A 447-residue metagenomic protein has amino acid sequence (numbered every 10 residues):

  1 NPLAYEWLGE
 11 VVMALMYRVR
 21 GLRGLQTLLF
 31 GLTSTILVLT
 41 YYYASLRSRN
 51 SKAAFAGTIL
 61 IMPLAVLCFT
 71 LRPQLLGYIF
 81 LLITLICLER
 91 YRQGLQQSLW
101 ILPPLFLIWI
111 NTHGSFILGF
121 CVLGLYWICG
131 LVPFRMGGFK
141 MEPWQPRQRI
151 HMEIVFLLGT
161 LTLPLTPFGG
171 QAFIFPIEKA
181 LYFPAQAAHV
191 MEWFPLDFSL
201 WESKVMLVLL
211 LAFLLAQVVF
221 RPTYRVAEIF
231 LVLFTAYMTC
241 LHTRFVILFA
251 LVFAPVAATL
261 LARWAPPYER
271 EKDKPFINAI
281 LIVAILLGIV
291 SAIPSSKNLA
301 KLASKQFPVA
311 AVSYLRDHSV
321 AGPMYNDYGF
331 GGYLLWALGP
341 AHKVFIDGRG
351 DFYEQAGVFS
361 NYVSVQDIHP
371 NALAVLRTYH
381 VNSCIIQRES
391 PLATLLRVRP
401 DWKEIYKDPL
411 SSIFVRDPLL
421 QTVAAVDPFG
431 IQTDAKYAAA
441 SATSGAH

Functional and structural regions predicted by a protein language model:
T27-R47: Transmembrane-helix motifs of polytopic, lipid-linked glycan transferases
T40-L64: Transmembrane-helix signature of polytopic, membrane-embedded enzymes that assemble or transfer cell-envelope glycans
I61-A65, I86-C87, L99-G114, L158-L163 (+1 more regions): Membrane-interface alpha helices of multi-pass inner-membrane proteins
F69-L76: Short acidic/glycine- and proline-prone juxtamembrane loop motifs at membrane-interface regions of multi-pass membrane
T84-L99, L214-F220: Membrane-interface transmembrane helices that cradle and orient dolichyl/undecaprenyl
G114-P222: Transmembrane catalytic cores of multi-pass membrane glycosyltransferases and polysaccharide-assembly enzymes
F156, P255-A292: Signature aromatic-anchored transmembrane alpha helix within multi-pass, membrane-resident enzymes that catalyze glycan
R316-A356, V381-I386, F414: Short periplasmic/luminal acceptor-recognition loop of GT-C membrane glycosyltransferases, typified by
